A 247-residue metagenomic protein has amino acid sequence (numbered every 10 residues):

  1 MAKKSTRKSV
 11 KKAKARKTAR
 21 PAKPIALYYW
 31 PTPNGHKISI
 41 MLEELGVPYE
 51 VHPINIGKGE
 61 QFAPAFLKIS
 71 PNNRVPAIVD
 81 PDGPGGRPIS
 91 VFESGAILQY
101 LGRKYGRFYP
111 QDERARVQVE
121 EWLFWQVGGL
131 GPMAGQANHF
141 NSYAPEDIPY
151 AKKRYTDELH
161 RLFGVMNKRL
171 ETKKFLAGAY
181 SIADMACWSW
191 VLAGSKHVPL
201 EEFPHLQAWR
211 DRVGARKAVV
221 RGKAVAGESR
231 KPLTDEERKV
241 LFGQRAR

Functional and structural regions predicted by a protein language model:
A2-K153, D157, V240-F242: GST-like domain detector, emphasizing the conserved glutathione-binding G-site in the N-terminal thioredoxin-like
N55, I182, A226-S229: Short, solvent-exposed turn/loop segments enriched in Gly/Ser/Thr/Pro and often Arg
A63, E93, S181-D184, T234: A diffuse structural propensity rather than consistent per-protein peaks
L101, P110, R114, W122 (+1 more regions): GST-like fold's C-terminal all-alpha helical module
K223: Segments of small-molecule ligand-sensing domains
A226-R247: Acidic/histidine-enriched, glycine/proline-rich intrinsically disordered or flexible terminal extensions
